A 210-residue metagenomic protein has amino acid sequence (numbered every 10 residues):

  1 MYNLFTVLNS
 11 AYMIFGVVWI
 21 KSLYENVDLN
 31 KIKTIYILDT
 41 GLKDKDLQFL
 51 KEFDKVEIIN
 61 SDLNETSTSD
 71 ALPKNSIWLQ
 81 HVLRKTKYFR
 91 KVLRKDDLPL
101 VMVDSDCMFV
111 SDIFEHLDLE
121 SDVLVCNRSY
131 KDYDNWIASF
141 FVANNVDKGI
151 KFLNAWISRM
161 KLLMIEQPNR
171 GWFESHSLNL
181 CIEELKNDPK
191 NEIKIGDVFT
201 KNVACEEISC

Functional and structural regions predicted by a protein language model:
M1-P73, R94-D97, N145-D147: N-terminal anchoring/stem segment of glycosyltransferases
N9-Y12, L42-K43, N64-E65, C107-F109 (+4 more regions): Short, solvent-exposed loop/turn segments at secondary-structure junctions
M13-G16, L79-V82, G171: A conditional alpha-helix N-cap/helix-loop micro-motif detector
V18, S22, F49, Y88 (+1 more regions): Amphipathic alpha-helical segments that form well-ordered structural scaffolds and often line/cohere around active
Y36-I37, V101-D104, V125, N191-V198: A structural signal for short, well-ordered beta-strand segments and their strand-loop junctions that often border
D70-Q80, I137-F140: Short, surface-exposed amphipathic charged segments that create phosphate/polyanion-binding patches used for binding
H81-N135, F141-V146: GT-A fold catalytic core of metal-dependent nucleotide-sugar glycosyltransferases, centered on the diacidic
G149-C210: Catalytic core and acceptor-binding pocket of nucleotide-sugar-dependent glycosyltransferases
